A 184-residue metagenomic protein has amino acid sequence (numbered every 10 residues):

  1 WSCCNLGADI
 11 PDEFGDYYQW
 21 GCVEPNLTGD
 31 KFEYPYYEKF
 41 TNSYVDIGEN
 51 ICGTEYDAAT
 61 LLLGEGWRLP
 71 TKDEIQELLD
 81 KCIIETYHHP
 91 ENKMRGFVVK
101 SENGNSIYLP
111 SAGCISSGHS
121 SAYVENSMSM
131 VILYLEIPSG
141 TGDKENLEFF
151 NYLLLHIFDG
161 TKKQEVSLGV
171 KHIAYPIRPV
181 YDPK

Functional and structural regions predicted by a protein language model:
C3-K184: C-terminal, surface-exposed recognition/capping segments
